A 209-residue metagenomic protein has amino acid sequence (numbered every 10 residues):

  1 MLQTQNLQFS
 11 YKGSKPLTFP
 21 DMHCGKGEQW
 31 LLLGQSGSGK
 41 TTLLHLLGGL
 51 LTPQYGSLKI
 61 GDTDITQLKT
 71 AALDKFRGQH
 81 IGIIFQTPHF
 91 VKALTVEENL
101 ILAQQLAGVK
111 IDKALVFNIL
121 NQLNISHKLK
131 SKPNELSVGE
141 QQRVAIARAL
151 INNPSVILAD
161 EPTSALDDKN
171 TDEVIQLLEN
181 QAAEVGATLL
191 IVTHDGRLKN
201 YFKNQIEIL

Functional and structural regions predicted by a protein language model:
K12, I101-K113, Q122: ABC-type ATPase nucleotide-binding domains, specifically the catalytic core motifs of the NBD
G48: Helix-to-loop junction immediately C-terminal to a conserved catalytic motif
G56-D64: Conserved ABC transporter NBD signature motif
G78, S131-N134, N152, V185: Conserved signature/switch motifs of ABC ATPase nucleotide-binding domains
L94-I101: Short coil-to-helix segment of the ABC ATPase nucleotide-binding domain corresponding to the Q-loop/switch region
K132-L136, E140-Q142: Conserved ABC ATPase signature
I157-D160: Catalytic Walker B motif of ABC-type/P-loop ATPase nucleotide-binding domains
